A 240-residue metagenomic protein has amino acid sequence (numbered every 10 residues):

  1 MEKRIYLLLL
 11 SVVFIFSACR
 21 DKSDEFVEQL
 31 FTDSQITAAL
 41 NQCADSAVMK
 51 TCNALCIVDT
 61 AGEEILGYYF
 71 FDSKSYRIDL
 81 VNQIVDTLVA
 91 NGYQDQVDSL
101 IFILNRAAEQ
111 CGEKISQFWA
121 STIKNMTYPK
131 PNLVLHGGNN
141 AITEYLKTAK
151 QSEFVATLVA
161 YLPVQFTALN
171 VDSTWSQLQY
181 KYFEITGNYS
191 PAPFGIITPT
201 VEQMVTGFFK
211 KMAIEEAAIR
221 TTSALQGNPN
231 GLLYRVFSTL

Functional and structural regions predicted by a protein language model:
K3-L9: Sec-dependent signal peptide recognition, specifically the positively charged N-region followed immediately by
I15-A18: C-terminal motif of bacterial Sec signal peptides marking the signal peptidase cleavage site
D21-A38, H136, K210, E216 (+1 more regions): Non-transmembrane, aqueous-exposed alpha-helical and coiled segments at domain scale
K22-N105: N-terminal Sec/ER secretory leader and immediately downstream segment of secreted/extracellular precursors
T51, T127, S223: Residue-level signature of catalytic and energy-coupling elements of molecular machines, predominantly ATP/GTP-dependent
D95-Q165: Mid-length scaffold segments of soluble, non-membrane domains
E153, T157-V205: An amphipathic alpha-helical core segment
I197-L240: A cross-kingdom marker for long, charged
